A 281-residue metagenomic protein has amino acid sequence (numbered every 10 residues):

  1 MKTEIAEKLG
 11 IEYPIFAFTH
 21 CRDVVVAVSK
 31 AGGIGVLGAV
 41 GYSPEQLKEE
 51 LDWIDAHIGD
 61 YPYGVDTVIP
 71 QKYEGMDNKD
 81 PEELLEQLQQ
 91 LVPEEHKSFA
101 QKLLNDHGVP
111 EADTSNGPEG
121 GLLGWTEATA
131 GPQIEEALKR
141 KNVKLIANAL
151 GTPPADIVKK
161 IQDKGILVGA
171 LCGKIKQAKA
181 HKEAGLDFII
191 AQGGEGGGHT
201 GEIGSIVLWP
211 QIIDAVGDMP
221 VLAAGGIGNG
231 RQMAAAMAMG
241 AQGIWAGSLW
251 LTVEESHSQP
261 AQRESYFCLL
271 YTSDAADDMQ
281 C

Functional and structural regions predicted by a protein language model:
M1-V216: Active-site entrance/lid segments in N-terminal catalytic domains of soluble metabolic enzymes
G33-P44, A191-H199, M233-Q259: Glycine-rich phosphate-binding active-site loops on the catalytic face of alpha/beta enzymes
E50-I54, E254-L269: C-terminal helical cap(s) of enzyme catalytic domains, especially alpha/beta-barrels
K176-A184, G228-Q242: Catalytic cores of alpha/beta
A223-I227: Glycine-rich adenosine-cofactor-binding loop
Y271-A275: Conserved small/polar residues in nucleotide/adenosyl-binding loops
